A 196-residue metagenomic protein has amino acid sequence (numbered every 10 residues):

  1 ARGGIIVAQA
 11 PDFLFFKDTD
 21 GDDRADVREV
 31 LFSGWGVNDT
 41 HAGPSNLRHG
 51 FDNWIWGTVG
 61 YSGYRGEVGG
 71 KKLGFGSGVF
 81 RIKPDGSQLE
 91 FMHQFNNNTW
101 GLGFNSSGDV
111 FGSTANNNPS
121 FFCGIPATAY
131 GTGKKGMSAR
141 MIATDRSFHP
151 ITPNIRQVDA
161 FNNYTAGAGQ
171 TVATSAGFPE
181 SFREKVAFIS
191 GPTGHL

Functional and structural regions predicted by a protein language model:
A1-L196: Beta-propeller domains with acidic blade repeats across secreted/periplasmic ectodomains and cytosolic WD/CNH propellers
